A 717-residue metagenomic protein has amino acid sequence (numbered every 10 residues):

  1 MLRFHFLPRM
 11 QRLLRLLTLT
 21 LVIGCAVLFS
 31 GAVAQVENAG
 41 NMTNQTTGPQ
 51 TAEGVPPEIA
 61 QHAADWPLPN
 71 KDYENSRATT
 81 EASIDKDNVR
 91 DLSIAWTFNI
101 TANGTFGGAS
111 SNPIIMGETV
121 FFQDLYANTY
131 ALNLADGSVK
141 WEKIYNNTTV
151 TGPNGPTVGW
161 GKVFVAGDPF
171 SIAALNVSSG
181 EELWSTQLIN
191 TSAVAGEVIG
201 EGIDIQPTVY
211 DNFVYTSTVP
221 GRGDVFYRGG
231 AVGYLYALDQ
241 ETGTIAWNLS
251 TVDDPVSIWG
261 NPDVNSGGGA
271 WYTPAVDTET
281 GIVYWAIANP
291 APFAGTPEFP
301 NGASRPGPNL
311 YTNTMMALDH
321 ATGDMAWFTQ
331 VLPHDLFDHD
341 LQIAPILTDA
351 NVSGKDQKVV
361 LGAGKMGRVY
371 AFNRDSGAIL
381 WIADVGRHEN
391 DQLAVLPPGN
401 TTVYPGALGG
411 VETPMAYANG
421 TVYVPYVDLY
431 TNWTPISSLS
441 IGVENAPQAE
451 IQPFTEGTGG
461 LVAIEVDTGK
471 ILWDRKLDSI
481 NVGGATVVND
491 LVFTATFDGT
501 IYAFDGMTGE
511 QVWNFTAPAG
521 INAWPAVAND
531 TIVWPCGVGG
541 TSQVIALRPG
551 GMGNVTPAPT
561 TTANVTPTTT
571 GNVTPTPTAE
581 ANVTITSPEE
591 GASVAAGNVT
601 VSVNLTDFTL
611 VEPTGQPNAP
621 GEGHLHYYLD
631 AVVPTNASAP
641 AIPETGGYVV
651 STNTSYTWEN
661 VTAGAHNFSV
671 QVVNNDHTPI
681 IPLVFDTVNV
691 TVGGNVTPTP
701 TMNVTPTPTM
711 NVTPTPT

Functional and structural regions predicted by a protein language model:
M1-N41, N554-T578, T697-T717: Secretory targeting signatures
N38-T105, S138-N147, E181-G196, T244-D253 (+8 more regions): Aromatic (tryptophan-biased) beta-strands that constitute blades/sheets of beta-rich domains
N41-N44, P49, N99, N103 (+24 more regions): N-linked glycosylation sites
A63-Y73, F106-N128, N147-I172, I199-Y234 (+7 more regions): Repeat-blade elements of multi-bladed beta-propeller folds
P67, Y73-T80, A102-G107, Y130 (+7 more regions): Short, solvent-exposed loop/turn elements at domain surfaces
K86-V89, L134, V177, Q240 (+8 more regions): Inter-blade boundary loops/turns of WD-repeat beta-propellers
A131, A174, A237, A317 (+4 more regions): Conserved blade-register residue in beta-propeller folds
N582-V594, N598-G694: Long, low-complexity serine/threonine/glycine- and acidic-rich segments characteristic of extracellular
